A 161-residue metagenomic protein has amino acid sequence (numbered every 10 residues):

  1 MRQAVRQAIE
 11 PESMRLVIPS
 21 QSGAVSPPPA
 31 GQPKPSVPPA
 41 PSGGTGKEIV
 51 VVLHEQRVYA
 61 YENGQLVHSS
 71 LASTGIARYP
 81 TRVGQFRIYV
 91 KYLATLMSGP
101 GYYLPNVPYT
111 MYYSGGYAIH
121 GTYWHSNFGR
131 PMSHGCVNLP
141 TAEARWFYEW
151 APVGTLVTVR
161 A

Functional and structural regions predicted by a protein language model:
M1-R78: Cell wall/extracellular polymer interaction/catalysis modules
G23, P28-G46, I76-Q85, Y92-A161: Exported/periplasmic cell-wall-interacting domains
R57-Y59, R87, A118: General beta-strand recognition
N63-Q65, V90, G116: Generic alpha-helical secondary structure signal
